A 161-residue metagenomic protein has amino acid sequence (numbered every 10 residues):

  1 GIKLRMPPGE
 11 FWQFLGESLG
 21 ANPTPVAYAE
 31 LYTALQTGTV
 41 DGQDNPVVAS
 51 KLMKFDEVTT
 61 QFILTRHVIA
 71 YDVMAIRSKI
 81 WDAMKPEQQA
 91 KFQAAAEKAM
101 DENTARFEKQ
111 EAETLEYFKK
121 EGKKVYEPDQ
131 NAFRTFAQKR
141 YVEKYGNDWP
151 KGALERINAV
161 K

Functional and structural regions predicted by a protein language model:
G1-K161: N-terminal secretory/targeting leader peptides
